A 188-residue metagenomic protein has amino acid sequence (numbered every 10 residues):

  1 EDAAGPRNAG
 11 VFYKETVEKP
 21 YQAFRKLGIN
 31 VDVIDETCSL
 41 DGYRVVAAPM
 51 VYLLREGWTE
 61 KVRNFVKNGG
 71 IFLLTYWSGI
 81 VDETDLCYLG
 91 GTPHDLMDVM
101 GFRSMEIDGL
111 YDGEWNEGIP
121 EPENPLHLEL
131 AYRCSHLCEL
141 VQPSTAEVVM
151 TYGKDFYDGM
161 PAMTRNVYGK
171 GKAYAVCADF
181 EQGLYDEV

Functional and structural regions predicted by a protein language model:
E1-V188: Carbohydrate-binding surfaces of carbohydrate-active enzymes
